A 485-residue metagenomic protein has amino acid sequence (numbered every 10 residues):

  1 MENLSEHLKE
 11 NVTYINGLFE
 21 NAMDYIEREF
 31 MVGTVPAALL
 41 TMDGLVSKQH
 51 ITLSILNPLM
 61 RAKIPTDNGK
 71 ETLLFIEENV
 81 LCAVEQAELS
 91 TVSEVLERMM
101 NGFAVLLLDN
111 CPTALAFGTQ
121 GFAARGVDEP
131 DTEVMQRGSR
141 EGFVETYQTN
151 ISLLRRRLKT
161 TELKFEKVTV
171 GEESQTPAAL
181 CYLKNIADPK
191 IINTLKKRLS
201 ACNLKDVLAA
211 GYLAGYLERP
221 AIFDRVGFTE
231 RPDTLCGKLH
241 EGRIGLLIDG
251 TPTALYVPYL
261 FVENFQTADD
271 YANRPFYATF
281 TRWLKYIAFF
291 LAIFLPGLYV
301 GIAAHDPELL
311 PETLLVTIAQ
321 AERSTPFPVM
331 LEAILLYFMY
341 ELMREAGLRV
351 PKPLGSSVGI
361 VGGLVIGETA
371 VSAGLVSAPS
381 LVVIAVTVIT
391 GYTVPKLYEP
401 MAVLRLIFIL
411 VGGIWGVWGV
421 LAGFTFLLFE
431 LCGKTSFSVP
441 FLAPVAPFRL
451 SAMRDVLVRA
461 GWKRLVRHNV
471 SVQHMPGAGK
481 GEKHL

Functional and structural regions predicted by a protein language model:
M1-F294, E308, E312, L431-L485: Membrane-embedded alpha-helical signal segments
G297-A303: C-terminal TM-helix exit segments that contain a strictly Trp-centered aromatic cap at the helix terminus
L298, P311-T317, A321-L485: Generic detector of multi-pass transmembrane helix bundles and their immediately adjacent loops in polytopic membrane
